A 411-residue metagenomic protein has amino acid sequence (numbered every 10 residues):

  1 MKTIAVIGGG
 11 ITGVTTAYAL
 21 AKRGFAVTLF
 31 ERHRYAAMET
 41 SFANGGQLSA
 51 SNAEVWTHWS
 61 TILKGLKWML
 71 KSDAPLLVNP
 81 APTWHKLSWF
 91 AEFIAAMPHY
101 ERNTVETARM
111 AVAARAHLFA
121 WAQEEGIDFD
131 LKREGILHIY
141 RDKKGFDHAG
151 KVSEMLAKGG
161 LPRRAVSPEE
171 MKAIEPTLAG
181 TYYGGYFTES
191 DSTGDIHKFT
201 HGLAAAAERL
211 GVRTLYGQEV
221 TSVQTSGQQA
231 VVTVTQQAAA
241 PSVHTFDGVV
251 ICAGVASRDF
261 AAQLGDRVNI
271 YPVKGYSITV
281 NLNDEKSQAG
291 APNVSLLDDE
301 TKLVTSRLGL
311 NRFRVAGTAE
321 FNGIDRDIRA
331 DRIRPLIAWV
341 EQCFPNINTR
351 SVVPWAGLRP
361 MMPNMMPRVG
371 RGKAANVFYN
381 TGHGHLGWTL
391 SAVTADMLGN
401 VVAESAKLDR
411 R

Functional and structural regions predicted by a protein language model:
K2-L29: N-terminal Rossmann-like FAD-binding beta1-loop-alpha1 element of flavoenzymes
K22-F42: Glycine-rich FAD pyrophosphate-binding loop
A43-S167: Dinucleotide-binding Rossmann-like beta1-alpha1 core, especially the glycine-rich loop that anchors the ADP
N44-Q47, N52, W56-A95, V220-A230 (+1 more regions): Active-site substrate-recognition segment that forms the wall of the catalytic cavity or substrate channel
R102-R115, H138-H148, A173, Y186-A205 (+1 more regions): Short beta-strand to alpha-helix junction loop
D147-G159, L178-A240, H244: Helical element adjacent to the flavin cofactor pocket in flavoenzyme catalytic cores
A165, M366-R411: C-terminal lid/capping helical subdomain adjacent to the catalytic/cofactor pocket in oxidative enzymes
